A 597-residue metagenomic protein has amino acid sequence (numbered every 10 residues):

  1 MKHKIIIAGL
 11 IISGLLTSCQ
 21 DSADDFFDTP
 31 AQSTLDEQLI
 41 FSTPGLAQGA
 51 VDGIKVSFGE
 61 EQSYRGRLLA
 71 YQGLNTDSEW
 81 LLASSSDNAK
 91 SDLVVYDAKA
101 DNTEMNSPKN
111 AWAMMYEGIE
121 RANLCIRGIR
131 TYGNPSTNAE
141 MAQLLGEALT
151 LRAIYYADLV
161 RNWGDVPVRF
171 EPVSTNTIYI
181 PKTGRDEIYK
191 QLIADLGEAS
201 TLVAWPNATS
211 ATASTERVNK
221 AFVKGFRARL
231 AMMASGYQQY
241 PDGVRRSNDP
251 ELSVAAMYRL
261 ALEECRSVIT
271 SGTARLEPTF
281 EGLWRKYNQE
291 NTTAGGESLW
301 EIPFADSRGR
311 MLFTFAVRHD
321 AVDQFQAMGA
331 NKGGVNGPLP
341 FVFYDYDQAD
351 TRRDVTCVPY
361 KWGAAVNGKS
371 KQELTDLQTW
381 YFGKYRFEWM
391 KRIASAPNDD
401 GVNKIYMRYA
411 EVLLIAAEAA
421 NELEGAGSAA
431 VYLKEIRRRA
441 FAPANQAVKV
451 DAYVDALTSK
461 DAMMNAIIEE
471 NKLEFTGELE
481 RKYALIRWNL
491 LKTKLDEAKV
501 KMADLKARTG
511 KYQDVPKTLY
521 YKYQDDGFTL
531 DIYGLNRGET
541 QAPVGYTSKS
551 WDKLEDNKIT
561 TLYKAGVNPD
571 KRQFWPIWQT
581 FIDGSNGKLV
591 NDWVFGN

Functional and structural regions predicted by a protein language model:
M1-T17: Sec-dependent bacterial lipoprotein signal peptides
C19-D21, M115-G118, Q191-I193, S214 (+3 more regions): Long, intrinsically disordered, low-complexity segments
Q20-D92, G164-V166, Y189, G197-L202 (+3 more regions): An aromatic- and glycine-enriched ligand-binding surface/loop that stacks and positions planar moieties
T43-Q62, S85-W163, T177-K190, A194-T212 (+6 more regions): Conserved, well-structured interaction surfaces
D158, N162, M233, Y237-Y240 (+4 more regions): Alpha-helix C-terminal capping/termination sites
A410-L413, A426-Q446: Active/binding-pocket-proximal capping segment
